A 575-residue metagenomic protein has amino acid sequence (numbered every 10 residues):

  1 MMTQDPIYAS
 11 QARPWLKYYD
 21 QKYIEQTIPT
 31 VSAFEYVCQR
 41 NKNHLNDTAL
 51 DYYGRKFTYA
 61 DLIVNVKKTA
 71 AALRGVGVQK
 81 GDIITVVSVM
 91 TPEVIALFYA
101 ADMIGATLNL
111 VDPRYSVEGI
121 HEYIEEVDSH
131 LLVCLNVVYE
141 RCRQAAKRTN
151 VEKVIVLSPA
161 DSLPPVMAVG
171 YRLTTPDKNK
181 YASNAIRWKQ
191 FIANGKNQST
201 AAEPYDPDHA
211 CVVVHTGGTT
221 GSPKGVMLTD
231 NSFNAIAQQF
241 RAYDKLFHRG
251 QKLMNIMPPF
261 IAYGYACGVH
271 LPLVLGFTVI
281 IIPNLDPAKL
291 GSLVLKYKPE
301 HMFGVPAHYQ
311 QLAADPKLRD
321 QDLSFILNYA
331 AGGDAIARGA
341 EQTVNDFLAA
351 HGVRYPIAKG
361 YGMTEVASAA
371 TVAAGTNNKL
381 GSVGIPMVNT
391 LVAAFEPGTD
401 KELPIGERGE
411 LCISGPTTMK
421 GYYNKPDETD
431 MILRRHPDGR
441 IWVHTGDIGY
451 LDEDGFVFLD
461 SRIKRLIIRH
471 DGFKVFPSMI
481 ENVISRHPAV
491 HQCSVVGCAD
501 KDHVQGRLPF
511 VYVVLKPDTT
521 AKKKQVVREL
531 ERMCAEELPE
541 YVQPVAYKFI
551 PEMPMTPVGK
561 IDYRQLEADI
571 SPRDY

Functional and structural regions predicted by a protein language model:
Y52-F57, T69-Y115, V127, N136 (+1 more regions): Conserved AMP-binding/adenylate-forming
T58-A60, C211-A235, A373: Conserved AMP-binding A3 loop
I63-K68, A193-Q198, P207, V226-F247 (+2 more regions): Conserved structural elements of the adenylate-forming
Y115, L132-C134, M302, G415 (+4 more regions): AMP-binding/adenylate-forming catalytic core of the ANL superfamily
L157, E536-I561: AMP-binding/adenylate-forming catalytic domain of the ANL superfamily
K178-H215, S222, K245-K252: Conserved pre-ATP/AMP-binding loop-to-beta segment of ANL
N234-K252, F260-F303, A307, Q311 (+1 more regions): Conserved AMP-binding/adenylation subdomain of ANL enzymes
E300-G304, A313-L380, L391: Gly/Ser/Thr-rich phosphate-binding loop
